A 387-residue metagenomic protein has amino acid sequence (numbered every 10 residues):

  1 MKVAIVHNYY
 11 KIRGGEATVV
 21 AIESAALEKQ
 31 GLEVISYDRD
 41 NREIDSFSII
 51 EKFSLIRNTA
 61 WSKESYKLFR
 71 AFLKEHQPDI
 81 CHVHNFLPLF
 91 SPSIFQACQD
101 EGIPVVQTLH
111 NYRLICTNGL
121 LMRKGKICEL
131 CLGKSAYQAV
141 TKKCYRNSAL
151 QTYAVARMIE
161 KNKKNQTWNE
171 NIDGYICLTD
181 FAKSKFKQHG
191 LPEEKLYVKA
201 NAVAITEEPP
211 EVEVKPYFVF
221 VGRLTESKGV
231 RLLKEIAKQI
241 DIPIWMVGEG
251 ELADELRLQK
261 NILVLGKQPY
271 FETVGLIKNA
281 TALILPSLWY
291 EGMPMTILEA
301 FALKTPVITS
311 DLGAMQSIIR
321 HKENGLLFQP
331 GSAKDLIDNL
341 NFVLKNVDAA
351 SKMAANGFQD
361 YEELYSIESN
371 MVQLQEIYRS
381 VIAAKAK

Functional and structural regions predicted by a protein language model:
M1-D40, H76, E101-P104, A386-K387: N-terminal subdomain of nucleotide-sugar transferases
G133-E208: Donor nucleotide-sugar binding/catalytic pocket of nucleotide-sugar-dependent glycosyltransferases
I176, P210-K228, L233-K238: Conserved donor-binding/catalytic core segment of Leloir-type glycosyltransferases
A253-G275: Nucleotide-activated donor-binding/catalytic signature segment of Leloir-type glycosyltransferases, i.e., the conserved
E255, I297, D311-K322, L326-L327: Short acidic/histidine- and often glycine-rich active-site loop of Leloir-type glycosyltransferases that engages
G266, H321-K322, L326-A333, F342-D348: Conserved acidic donor-binding segment of nucleotide-sugar-dependent glycosyltransferases
K278-G292, T305: Acidic donor-binding loop of glycosyltransferase active sites
D335, F342, A349-L364, N370-E376 (+1 more regions): A short, well-ordered alpha-helix in the C-terminal region of glycosyltransferases
